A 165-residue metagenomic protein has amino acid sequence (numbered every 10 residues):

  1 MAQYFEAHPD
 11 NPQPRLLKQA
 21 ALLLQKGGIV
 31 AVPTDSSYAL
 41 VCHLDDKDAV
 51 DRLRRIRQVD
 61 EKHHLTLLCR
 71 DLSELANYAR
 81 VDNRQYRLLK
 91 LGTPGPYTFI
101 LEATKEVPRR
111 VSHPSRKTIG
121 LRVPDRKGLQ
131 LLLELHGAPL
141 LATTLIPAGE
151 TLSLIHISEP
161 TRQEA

Functional and structural regions predicted by a protein language model:
M1-S158, R162: Active-site-adjacent structural elements in enzyme catalytic cores
A165: A short, flexible helix-to-loop-to-beta junction within the catalytic ATP-binding CA
